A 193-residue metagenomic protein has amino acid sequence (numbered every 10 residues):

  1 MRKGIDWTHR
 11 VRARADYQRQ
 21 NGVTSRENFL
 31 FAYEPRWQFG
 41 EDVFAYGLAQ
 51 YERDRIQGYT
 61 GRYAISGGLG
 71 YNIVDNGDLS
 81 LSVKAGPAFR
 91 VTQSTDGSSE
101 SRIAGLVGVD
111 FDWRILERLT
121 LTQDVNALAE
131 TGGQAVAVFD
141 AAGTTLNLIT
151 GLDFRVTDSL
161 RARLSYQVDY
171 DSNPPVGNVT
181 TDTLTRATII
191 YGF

Functional and structural regions predicted by a protein language model:
M1-K3, W37, Y71-I73, F111-W113 (+3 more regions): Residue-level signature of outer-membrane beta-barrel architecture
G4-R12, D42-A45, G77-L81, W113-L121 (+1 more regions): Repeated loop/turn-to-beta-strand initiation elements of outer-membrane beta-barrel proteins
V11-Y17, Y33, G47-Y51, G67 (+4 more regions): Transmembrane beta-barrel strands of outer-membrane/channel proteins
R14-G22, Q38, Q50-G58, N72-V74 (+4 more regions): Sequence/structural signature of outer-membrane beta-barrel proteins
S25-F29, G61-I65, L79, S99-G105 (+2 more regions): Residues that define the transmembrane beta-barrel architecture of outer-membrane proteins
E34, G68-I73, L106-D110, D124 (+2 more regions): Outer-membrane beta-barrel architecture
D78-T131: Detector for outer-membrane/organellar transmembrane beta-barrel domains, recognizing the amphipathic beta-strand
L152-R155, T181-F193: Outer-membrane beta-barrel "beta-signal"
